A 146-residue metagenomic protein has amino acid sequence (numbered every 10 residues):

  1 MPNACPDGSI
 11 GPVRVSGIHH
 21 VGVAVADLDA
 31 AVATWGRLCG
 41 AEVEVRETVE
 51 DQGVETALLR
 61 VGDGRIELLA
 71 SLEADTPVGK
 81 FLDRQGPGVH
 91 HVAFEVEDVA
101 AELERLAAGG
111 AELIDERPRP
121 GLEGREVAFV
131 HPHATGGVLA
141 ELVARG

Functional and structural regions predicted by a protein language model:
P2-R14, A57-R60, E67, F94 (+1 more regions): Vicinal oxygen chelate
C5-Q52, T76: Long, hydrophobic N-terminal alpha-helical segment
I18-A26, A57-R60, G79-R105, A128: Vicinal oxygen chelate
G22, E67-A70: Short, conserved beta-strand edge motifs with alternating hydrophobic and charged residues
A31-T34, E102-L106: Hydrophobic side chains in well-ordered alpha-helices
D63-I66, E73-D75, V99: Short, charged/polar surface micro-motifs in flexible loops or helix N-caps
S71, D75, L142-V143: Amphipathic N-proximal alpha-helical interface segments
D75-T76, G121: Serine-centered coil/turn micro-motif
